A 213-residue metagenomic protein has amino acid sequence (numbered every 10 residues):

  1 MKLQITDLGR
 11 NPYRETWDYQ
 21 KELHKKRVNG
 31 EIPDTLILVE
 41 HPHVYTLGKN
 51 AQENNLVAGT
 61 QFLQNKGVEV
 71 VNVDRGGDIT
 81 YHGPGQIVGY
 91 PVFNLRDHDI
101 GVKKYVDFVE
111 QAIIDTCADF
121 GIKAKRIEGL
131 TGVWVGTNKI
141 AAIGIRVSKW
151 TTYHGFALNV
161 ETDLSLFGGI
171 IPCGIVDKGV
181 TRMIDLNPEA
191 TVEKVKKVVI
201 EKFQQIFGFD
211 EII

Functional and structural regions predicted by a protein language model:
M1-W134, I140, S165, E189-K194: N-terminal lobe of the biotin/lipoate ligase/transferase fold
G59-F62, I143-V160, L164: Short, conserved beta-strand/beta-arch hydrophobic-aromatic motifs that form part of recognition grooves or interface
G89-P91, T131, I143-I145, F156-V160 (+1 more regions): A structural signal for short, well-ordered beta-strand segments
N94-R96, R146-S148, N159-E161, L186 (+1 more regions): Solvent-exposed residues in well-ordered beta-strands and their adjoining turns, especially edge/terminal strands
Y105, K125, V135, I145-K149 (+1 more regions): Short, well-structured alpha-helical patches and their helix-loop capping segments that border functional surfaces
L164-I213: C-terminal accessory segment of soluble enzyme catalytic cores
